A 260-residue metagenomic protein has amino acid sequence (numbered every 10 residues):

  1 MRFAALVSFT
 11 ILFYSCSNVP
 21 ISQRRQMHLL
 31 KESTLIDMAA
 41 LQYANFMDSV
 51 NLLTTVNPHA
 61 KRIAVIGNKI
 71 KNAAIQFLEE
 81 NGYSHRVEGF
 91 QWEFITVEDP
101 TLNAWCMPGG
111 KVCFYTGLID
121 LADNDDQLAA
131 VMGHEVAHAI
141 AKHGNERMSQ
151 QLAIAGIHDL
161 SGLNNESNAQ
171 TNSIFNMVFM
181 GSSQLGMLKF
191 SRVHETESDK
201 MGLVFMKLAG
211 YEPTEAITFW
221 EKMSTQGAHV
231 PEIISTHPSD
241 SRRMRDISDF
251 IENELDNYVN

Functional and structural regions predicted by a protein language model:
M1-C16: Sec-dependent bacterial lipoprotein signal peptides
C16-N260: A Zn2+-metalloprotease active-site environment signal
